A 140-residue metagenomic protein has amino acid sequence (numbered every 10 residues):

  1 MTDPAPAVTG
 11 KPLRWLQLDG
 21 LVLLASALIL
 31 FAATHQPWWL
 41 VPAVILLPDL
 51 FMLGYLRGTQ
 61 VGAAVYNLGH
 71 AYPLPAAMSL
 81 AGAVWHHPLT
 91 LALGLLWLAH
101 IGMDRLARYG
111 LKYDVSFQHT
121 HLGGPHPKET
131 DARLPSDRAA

Functional and structural regions predicted by a protein language model:
M1-A140: N-terminal membrane-targeting hydrophobic helices
